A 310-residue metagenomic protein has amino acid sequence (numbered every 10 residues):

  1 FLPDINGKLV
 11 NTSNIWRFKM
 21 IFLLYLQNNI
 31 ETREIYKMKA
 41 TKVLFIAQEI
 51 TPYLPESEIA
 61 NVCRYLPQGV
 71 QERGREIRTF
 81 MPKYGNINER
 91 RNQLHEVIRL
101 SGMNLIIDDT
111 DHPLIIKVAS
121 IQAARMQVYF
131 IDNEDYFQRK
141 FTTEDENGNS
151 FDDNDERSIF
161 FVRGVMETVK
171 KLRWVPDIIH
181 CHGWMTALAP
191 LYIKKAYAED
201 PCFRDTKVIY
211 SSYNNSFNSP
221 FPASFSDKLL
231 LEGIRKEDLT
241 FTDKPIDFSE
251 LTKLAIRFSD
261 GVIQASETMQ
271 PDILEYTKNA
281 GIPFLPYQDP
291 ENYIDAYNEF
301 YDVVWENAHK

Functional and structural regions predicted by a protein language model:
L2, L23-L26: Short hydrophobic targeting helices and cationic amphipathic motifs that mediate membrane/organellar targeting
L2-K8, L100, I107: Intrinsically disordered, low-complexity segments enriched in small/polar residues
D4, V10, E31-E34: Acidic, Ala/Val/Gly-enriched low-complexity intrinsically disordered segments
Y25, Y36-K310: Catalytic cores of nucleotide-sugar-dependent glycosyltransferases that transfer UDP/GDP/TDP-activated
